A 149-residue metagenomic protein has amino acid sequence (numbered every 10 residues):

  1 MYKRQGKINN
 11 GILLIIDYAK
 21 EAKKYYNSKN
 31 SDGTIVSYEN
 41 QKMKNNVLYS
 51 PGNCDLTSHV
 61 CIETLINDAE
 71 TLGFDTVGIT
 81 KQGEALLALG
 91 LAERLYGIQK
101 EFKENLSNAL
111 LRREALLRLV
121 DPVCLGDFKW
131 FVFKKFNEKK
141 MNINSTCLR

Functional and structural regions predicted by a protein language model:
K3-R149: Long, Lys/Arg- and hydrophobic-enriched amphipathic alpha-helices
